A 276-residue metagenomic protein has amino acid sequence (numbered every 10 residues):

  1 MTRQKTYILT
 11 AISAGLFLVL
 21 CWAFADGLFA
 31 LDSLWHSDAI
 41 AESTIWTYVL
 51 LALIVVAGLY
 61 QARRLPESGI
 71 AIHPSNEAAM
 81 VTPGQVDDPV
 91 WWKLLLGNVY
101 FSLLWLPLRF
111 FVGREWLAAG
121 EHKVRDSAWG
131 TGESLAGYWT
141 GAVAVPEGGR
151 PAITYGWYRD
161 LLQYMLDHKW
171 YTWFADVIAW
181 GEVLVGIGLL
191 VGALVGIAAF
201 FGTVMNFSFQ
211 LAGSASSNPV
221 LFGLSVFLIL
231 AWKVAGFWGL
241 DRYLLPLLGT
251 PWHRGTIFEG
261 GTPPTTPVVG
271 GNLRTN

Functional and structural regions predicted by a protein language model:
M1-G181, V191-N276: Extended, low-polarity transmembrane helix blocks
L184-G188: Transmembrane-helix motifs of polytopic, lipid-linked glycan transferases
